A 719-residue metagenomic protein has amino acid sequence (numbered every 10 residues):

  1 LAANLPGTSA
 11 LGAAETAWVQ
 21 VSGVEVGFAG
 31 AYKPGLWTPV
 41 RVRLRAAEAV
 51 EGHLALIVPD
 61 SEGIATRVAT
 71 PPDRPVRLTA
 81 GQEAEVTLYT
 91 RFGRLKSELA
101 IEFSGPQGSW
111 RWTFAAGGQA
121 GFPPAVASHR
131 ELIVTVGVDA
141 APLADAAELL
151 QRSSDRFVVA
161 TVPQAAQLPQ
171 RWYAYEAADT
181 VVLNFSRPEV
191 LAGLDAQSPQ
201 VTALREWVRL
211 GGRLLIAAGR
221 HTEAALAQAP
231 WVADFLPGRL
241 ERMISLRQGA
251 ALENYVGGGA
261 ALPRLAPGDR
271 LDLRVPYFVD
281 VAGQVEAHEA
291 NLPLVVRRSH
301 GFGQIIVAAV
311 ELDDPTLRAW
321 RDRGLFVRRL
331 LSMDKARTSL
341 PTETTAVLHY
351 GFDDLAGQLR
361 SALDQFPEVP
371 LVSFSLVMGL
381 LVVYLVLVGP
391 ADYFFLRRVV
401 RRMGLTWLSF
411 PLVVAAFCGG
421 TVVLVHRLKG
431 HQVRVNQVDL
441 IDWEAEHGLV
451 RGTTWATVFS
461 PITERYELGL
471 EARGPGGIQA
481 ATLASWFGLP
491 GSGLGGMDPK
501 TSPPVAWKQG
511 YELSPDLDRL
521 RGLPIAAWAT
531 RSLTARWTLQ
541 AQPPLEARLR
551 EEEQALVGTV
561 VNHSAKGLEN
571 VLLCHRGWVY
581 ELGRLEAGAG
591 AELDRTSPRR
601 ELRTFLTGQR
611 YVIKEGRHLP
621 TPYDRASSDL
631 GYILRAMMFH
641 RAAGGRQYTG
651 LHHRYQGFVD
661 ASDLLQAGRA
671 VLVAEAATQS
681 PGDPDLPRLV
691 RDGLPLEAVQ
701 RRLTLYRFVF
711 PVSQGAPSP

Functional and structural regions predicted by a protein language model:
A2-S9: C-terminal segment of classical bacterial N-terminal signal peptides
A14-I64, P72-L99, A120-G121, V126-R130 (+10 more regions): Extracellular ligand-binding/catalytic regions of CAZymes and related secreted enzymes and adhesion modules
K96-E189, R220, M243-L246, D314 (+2 more regions): Aromatic-Pro/Gly-enriched surface loop or interdomain linker that acts as a lid/target-recognition segment
L143-S153, A225-L236, A391: Short, aromatic/basic amphipathic alpha-helical patches
V159, Y173-A174, L183-V281, V285-E289 (+1 more regions): A glycine-rich, often tryptophan-bearing local segment used as a flexible ligand/cofactor-contacting loop or short
R171-E176, V296-F302: Short glycine/proline-enriched loop/turn "hinge" motifs that connect secondary-structure elements and lie
D179-N184, L215, I305-A309: Structural motif
W455-E601: Soluble catalytic regions of membrane-associated enzymes that act on cell-envelope and secretory-pathway components
